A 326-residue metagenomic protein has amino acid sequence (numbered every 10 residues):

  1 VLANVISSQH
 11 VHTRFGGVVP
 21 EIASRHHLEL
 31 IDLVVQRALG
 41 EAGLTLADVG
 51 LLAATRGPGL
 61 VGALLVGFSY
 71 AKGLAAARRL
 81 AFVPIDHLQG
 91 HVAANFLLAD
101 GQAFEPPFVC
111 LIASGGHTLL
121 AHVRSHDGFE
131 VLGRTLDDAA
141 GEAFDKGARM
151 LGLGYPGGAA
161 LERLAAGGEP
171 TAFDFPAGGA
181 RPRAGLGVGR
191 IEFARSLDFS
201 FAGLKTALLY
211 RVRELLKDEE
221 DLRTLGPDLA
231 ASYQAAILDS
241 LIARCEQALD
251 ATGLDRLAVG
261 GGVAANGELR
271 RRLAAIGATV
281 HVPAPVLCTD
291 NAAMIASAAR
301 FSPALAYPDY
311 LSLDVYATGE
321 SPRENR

Functional and structural regions predicted by a protein language model:
V1-N4, C110-I112, T118-H122: Short beta-strand scaffold segments in enzyme catalytic cores
V1-P58, H87, L225: N-terminal beta-alpha supersecondary unit
N4, T45, R163-L257, N266-A278 (+2 more regions): A contiguous, well-structured pocket-lining segment that forms one wall/lid of small-molecule binding clefts in soluble
T55-G57, L74, S114, L257-N266: Glycine-rich beta-strand-to-loop/alpha-helix junction loops that act as flexible
L80, I85-V109, A298: Conserved phosphate-binding catalytic cores of ATP/NTP-utilizing and phosphoryl-transfer enzymes
P84-I85, L273-I295: Conserved phosphate-binding/catalytic loops in two-lobed NTP-binding clefts
H91-A93, A284-R323: Glycine-rich phosphate-binding/hydrolytic loop that grips phosphoryl groups
S125-E169, K205-T206, Y210-E214: Glycine-rich phosphate-binding loop plus the immediately following alpha-helix
